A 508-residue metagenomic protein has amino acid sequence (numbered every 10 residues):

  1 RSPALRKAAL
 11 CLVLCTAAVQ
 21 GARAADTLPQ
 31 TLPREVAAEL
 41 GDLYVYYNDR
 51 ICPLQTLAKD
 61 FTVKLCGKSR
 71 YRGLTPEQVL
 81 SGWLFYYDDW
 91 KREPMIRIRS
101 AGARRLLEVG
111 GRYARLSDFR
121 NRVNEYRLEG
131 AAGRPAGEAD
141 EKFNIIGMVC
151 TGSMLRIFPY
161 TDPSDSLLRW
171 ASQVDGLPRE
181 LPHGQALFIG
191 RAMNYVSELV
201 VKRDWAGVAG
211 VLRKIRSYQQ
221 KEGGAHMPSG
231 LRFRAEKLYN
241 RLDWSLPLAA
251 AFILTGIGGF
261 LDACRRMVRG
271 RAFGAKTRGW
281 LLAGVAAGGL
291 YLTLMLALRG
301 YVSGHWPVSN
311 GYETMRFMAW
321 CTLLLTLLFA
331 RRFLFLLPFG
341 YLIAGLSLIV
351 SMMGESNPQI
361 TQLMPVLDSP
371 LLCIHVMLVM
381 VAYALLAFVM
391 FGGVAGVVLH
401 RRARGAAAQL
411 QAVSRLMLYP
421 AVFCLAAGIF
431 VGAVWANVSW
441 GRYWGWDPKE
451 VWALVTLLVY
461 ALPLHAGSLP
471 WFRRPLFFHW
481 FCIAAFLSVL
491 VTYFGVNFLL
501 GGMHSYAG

Functional and structural regions predicted by a protein language model:
S2, R6-K7: Positively charged n-region of N-terminal signal peptides that target proteins for export
A8-A17: Bacterial N-terminal signal peptides
R23-L238: Soluble extramembrane regions of membrane proteins in the secretory/endomembrane system
E35, E39-D42, Y47-P53, L57-K59 (+10 more regions): Hydrophobic cores of alpha-helical transmembrane segments in multi-pass integral membrane proteins
E180-H183, E198-K202, A206, R271 (+4 more regions): Generic amphipathic alpha-helical segments used as scaffolds and interaction surfaces in large, multi-domain proteins
A206-K214, A275-L281, Q411: Short, charged, amphipathic alpha-helical segments
Y218-K237, G259, A263-R271, A275 (+2 more regions): Extramembranous, membrane-proximal N-terminal regions and early juxtamembrane loops of multi-pass membrane proteins
F233-A249: Individual transmembrane alpha-helix segments
